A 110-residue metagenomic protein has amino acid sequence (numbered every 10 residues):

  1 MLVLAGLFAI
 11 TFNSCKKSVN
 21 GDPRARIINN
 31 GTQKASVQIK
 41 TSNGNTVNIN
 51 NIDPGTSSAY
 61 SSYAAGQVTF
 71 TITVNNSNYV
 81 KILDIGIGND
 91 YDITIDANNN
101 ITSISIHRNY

Functional and structural regions predicted by a protein language model:
M1-L7: Sec-dependent N-terminal signal peptides
L7-T32: Bacterial Sec-dependent N-terminal signal peptides
T32-N43: Short, ordered, surface-exposed loop/turn motifs in non-cytosolic proteins
T41-T46, N75-S77: Change "in extracellular beta-sheet-rich domains … of secreted and cell-surface proteins" to "in beta-sheet-rich domains
N48-D53, L83-I85: Short beta-strand segments within Ig-like beta-sandwich modules, predominantly Fibronectin type-III
T56-A59, Y91: Short strand-edge motifs at loop-to-beta-strand transitions and within beta-strands of extracellular beta-rich domains
A59-Q67: Short Pro-Gly-centered beta-turn/loop motif in secreted/extracellular proteins
N75-T102, H107-Y110: Structured interaction patches on ligand/partner-binding surfaces of diverse proteins
